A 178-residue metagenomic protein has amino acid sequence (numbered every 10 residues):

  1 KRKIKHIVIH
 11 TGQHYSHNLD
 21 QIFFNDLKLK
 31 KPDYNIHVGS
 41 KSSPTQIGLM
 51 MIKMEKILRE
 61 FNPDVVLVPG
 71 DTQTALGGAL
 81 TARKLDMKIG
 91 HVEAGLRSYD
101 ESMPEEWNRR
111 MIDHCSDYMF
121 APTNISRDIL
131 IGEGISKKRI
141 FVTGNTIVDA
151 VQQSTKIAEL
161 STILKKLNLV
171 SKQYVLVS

Functional and structural regions predicted by a protein language model:
K1, F23, N35-S136: Active-site and donor-binding regions of nucleotide-sugar-utilizing enzymes
K1-Q13: N-terminal subdomain of nucleotide-sugar transferases
I4, D64, S171-Q173: Short coil/turn segments at beta-strand junctions that form active-site/ligand-binding loops
K5, P32-Y34, R139-F141: Conserved beta-strand segments of alpha/beta enzyme cores
I7-H10, H91, V142, V177: Structural beta-sheet core signal
H10-Y15, L96-Y99: Short histidine/acidic/glycine/proline-rich micro-motifs that form metal- and phosphate-coordinating active-site loops
H14-K30: N-terminal beta-loop-helix "entrance" segment that forms/cooperates in small-molecule cofactor or anionic ligand
H14-N18, H37, C115-S178: A nucleotide-sugar donor-handling region in carbohydrate enzymes
